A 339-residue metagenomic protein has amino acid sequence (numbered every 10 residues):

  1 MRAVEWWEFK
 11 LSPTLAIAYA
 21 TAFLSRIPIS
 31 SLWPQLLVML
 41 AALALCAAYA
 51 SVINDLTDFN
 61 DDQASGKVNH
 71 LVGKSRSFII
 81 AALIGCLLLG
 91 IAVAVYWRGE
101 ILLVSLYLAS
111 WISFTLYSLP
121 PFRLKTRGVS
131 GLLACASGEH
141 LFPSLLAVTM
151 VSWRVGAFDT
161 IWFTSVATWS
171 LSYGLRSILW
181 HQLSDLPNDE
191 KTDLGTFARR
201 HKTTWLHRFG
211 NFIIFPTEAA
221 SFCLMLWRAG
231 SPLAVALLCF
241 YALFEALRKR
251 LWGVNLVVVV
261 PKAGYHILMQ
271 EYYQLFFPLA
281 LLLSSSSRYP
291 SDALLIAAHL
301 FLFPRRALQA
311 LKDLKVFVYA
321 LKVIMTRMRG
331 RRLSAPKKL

Functional and structural regions predicted by a protein language model:
M1-L339: Multi-pass alpha-helical membrane architecture of UbiA-family and related isoprenoid/lipid prenyltransferases
